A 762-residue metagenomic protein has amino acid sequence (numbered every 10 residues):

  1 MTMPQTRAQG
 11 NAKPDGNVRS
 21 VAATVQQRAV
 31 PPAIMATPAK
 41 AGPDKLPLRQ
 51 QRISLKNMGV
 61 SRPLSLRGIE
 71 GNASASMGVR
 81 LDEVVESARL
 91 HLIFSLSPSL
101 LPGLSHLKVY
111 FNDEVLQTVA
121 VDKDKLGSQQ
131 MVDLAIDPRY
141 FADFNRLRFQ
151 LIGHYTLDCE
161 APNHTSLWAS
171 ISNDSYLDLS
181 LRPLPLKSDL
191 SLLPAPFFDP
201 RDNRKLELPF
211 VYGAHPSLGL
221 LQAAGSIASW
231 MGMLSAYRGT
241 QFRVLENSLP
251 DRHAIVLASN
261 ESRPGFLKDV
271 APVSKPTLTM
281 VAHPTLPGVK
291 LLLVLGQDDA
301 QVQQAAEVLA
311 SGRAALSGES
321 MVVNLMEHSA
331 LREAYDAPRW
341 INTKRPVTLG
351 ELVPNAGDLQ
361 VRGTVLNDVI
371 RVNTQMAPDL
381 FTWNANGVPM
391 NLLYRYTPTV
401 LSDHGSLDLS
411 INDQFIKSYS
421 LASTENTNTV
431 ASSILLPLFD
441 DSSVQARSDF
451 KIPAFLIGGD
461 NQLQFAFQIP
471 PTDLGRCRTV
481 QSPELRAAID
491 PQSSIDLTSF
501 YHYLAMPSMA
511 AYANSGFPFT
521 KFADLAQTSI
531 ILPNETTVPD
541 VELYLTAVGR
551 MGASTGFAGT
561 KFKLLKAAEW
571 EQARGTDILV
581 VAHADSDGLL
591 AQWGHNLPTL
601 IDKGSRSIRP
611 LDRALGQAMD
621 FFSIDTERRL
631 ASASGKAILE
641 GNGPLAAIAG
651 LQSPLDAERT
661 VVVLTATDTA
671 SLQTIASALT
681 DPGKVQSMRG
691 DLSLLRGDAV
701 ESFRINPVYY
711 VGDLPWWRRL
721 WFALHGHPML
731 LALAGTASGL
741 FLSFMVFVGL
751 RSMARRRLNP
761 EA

Functional and structural regions predicted by a protein language model:
M3-A762: Solvent-exposed alpha-helical segments and adjacent loops that form catalytic or protein-interaction surfaces
